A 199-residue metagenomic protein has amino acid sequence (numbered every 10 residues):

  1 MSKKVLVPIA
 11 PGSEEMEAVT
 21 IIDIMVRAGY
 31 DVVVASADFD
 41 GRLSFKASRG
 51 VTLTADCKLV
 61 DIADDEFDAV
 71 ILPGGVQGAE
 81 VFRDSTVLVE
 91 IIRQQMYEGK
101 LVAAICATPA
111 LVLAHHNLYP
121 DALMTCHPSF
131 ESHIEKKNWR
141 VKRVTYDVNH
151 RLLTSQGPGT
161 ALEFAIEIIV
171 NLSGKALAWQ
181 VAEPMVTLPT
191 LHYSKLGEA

Functional and structural regions predicted by a protein language model:
K3-I9, S13, I24-A37, D56-K58 (+1 more regions): Active-site-adjacent pocket-lining segments in enzyme domains
G41-R49: Membrane-interfacial amphipathic helices and adjacent loop/beta segments that form the lipid-substrate binding surface
R49-C57: Short gly/ser/thr-rich secondary-structure transition/capping motifs
